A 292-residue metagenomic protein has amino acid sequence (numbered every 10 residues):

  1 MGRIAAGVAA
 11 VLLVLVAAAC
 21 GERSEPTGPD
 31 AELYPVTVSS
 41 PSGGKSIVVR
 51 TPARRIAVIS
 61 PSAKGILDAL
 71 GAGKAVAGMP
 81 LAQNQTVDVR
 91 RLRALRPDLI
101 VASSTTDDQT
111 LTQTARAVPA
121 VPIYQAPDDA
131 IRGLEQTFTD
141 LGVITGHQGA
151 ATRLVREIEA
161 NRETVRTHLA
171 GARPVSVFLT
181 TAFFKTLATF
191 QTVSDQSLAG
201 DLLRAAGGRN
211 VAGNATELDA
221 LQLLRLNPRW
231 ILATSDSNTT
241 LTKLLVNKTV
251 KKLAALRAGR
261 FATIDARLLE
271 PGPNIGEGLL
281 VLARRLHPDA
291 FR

Functional and structural regions predicted by a protein language model:
G2-G7, A19-K64, Q148-T180, S235 (+1 more regions): Bacterial Sec-exported substrate-binding components of ABC uptake systems
P35, R54-T106, T110, V211: A short, structured surface patch at a secondary-structure boundary
V48, V87-P97, D219-W230: Short helices/loops that flank or line small-molecule/ion binding pockets
S60, S104-T105, T181-A182, N214-A215 (+3 more regions): Short secondary-structure boundary segments
P80-Q83, T189-T216: Alpha-helical, coiled-coil/dimerization segments enriched in small aliphatic residues
T106-A117, W230-N247: A ligand-binding cleft/hinge motif common to bilobed small-molecule-binding domains
D108-L111, A126-D140, R173-L198, T239-T240: Extracytoplasmic ligand-binding site segments that recognize negatively charged/polar headgroups
G133-D140, T152, T234-R292: Structured C-terminal subdomain patch of bacterial secreted/periplasmic proteins
